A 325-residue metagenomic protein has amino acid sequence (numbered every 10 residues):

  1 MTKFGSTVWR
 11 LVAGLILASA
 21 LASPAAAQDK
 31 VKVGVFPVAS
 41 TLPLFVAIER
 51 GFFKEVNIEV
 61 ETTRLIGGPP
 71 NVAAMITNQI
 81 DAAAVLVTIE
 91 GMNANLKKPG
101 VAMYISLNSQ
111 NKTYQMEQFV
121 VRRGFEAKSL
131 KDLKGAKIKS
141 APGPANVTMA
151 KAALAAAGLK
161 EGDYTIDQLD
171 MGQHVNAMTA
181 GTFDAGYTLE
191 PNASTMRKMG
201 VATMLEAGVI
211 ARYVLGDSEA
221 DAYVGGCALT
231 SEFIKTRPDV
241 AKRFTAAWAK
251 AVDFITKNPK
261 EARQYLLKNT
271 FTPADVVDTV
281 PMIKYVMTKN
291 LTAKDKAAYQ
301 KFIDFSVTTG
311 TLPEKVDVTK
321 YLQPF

Functional and structural regions predicted by a protein language model:
M1-A13: Bacterial N-terminal signal peptides that target proteins for export
G14-L15, A25: Cleavable N-terminal signal peptides
L21-A27: Sec/Tat signal peptide C-region and signal peptidase I cleavage site
D29-K160, T165-Q168, A177, D184-E190 (+1 more regions): Short, glycine-/small- and polar/acidic-enriched structural segments that line small-molecule recognition paths
E55, N111-K112, V209-A220, Y285-K294: Short, solvent-exposed loop/beta-turn-alpha elements that line the ligand-binding surface or hinge of extracytoplasmic
V87-I89, Q173-Y265: Pocket-lining segment of extracytoplasmic ligand-binding domains
I234-T311: Secondary-structure end/capping motifs
I303-F325: C-terminal solvent-exposed extensions
